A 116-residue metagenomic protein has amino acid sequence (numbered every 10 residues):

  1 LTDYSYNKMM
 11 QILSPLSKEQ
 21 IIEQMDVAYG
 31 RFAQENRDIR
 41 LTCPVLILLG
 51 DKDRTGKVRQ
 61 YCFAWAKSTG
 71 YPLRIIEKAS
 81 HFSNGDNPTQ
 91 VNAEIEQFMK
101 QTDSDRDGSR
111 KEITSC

Functional and structural regions predicted by a protein language model:
L1-T42: Conserved alpha/beta-hydrolase catalytic His-Asp/Glu region
S5-P15, D53-Y61, Q97-F98, D103-D107: A short, terminal or domain-edge coil/loop segment
L13-Q20, D53, S83, N87: Short coil/turn residues that cap or connect secondary-structure elements
I21-Q24, W65, V91: Hydrophobic alpha-helical packing elements
V27-G30, T42-V45, S104, K111-T114: Juxtamembrane/interface motifs at transmembrane-helix termini
Y29, E35-V58, N92-K100: Long, low-complexity, intrinsically disordered polar/charged segments
V45-A79, G85: Conserved loop-alpha-helix segment in the C-terminal half of the alpha/beta-hydrolase fold that carries the catalytic
T69-C116: Catalytic active-site module of serine/aspartate enzymes centered on a nucleophile-bearing elbow/loop
